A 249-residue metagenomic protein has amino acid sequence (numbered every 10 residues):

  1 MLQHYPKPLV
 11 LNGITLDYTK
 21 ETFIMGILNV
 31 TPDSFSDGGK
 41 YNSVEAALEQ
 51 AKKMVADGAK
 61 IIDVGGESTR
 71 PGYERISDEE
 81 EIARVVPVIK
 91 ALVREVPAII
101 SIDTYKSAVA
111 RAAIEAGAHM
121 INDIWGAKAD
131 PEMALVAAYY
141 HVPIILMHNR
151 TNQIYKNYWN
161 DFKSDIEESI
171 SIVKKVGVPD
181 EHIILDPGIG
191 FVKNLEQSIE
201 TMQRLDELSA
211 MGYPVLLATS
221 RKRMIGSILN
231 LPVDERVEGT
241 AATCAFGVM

Functional and structural regions predicted by a protein language model:
M1-N29, K174-V178, L231: N-terminal amphipathic alpha-helix/helix-capping segment at the start of soluble metabolic enzymes
Q3-Y5, L11, S36-E45, E49-Q50 (+6 more regions): Active-site-adjacent loop and "lid" segments of alpha/beta metabolic enzymes
D17, T22-E45, K60: N-terminal binding-site loop/beta-alpha segment at the start of enzyme catalytic domains that lines or forms
E49-G65: Catalytic domains of carbohydrate-active enzymes, especially glycoside hydrolases
V55-A56, E167-H182: Phosphate/pyrophosphate-binding loops at sites that engage ATP/ADP/AMP, CoA/4′-phosphopantetheine, polyphosphate
K60, H119, P143, P179-E181: Short acidic/polar active-site loop segments enriched in Thr and Asp
G188: Conserved Motif II region of HX4D acyltransferases
